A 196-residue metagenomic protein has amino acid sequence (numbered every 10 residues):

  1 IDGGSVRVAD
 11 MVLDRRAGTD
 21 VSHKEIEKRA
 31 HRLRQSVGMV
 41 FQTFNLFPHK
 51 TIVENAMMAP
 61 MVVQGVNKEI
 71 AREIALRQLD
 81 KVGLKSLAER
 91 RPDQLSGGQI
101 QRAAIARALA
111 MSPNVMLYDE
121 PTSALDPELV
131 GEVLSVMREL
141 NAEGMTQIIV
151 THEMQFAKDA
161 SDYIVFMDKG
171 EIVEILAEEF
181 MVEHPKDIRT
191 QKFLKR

Functional and structural regions predicted by a protein language model:
M11-S22, M57, K68-L87: Conserved ABC ATPase "signature" region
V12-G38, K68-E69, M181-P185: ABC ATPase NBD coupling module
R91-L95, Q99: Conserved ABC ATPase signature
A110-N114: A short, proline-enriched helix->beta-strand linker immediately N-terminal to the Walker B motif in ABC-type P-loop
M116-D119: Catalytic Walker B motif of ABC-type/P-loop ATPase nucleotide-binding domains
T151-H152: H-loop/switch region of ABC-family ATPase nucleotide-binding domains
